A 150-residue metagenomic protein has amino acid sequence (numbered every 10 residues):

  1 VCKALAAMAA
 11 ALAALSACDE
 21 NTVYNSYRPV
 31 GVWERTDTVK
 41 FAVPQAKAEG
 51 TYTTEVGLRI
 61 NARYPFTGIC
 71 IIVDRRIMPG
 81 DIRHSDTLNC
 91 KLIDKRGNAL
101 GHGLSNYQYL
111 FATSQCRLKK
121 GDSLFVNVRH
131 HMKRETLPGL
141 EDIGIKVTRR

Functional and structural regions predicted by a protein language model:
V1-A6: Bacterial N-terminal signal peptides that target proteins for export
A14-A17: C-terminal motif of bacterial Sec signal peptides marking the signal peptidase cleavage site
D19-T22: Bacterial signal peptide processing site
E49-V56, C116-M132: Noncatalytic modules at the cell exterior or secretory-pathway interfaces, chiefly beta-strand-rich lectin/adhesion
V56-R63: Short amphipathic, basic-aromatic surface patches that mediate peripheral association with negatively charged
P65-I71, G139-E141: Short coil-to-beta strand junction motifs in C2/discoidin
T87-R117: An anionic, turn-rich surface loop/hairpin at beta-sheet edges that serves as a generic interaction/coordination patch
R134-I145: Edge beta-strands of jelly-roll/beta-sandwich modules across compartments, strongly enriched in secreted/luminal
